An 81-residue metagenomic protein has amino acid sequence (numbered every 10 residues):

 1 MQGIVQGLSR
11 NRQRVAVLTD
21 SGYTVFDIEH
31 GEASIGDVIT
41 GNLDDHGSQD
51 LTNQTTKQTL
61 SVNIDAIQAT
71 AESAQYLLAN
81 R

Functional and structural regions predicted by a protein language model:
M1-R10: Structural detector for short beta-strands of small beta-barrel domains
N11-A16: Short aromatic-glycine-enriched beta-strand elements
L18-T24, L77-R81: Short solvent-exposed strand/turn elements
G22-A33: Beta-strand/loop nucleic-acid-binding surfaces
D45-T55: Short, Lys/Arg- and Gly-enriched loop/turn segments at beta-strand edges
T55-R81: Glycine- and charge-enriched low-complexity intrinsically disordered segments
